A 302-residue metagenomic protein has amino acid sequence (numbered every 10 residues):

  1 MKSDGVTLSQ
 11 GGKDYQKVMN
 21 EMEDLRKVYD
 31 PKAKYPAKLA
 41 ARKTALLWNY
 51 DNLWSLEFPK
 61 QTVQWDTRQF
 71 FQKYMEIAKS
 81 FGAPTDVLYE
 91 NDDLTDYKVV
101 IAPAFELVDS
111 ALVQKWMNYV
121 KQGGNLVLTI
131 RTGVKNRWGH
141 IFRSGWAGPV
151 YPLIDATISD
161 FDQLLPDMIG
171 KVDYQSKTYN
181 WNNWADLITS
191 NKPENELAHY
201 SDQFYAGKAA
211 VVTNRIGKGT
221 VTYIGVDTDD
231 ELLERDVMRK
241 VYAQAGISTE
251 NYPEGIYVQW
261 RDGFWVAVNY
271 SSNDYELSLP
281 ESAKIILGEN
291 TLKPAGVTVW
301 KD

Functional and structural regions predicted by a protein language model:
M1, K79, V120-K121: Anion (oxyanion) recognition and catalysis
M1-K73, D160-L165, I169-N182, L197-S201 (+2 more regions): Hydrophobic targeting/anchoring helices
V6-L8, D86-V87, V127-L128: Short hydrophobic alpha-helical runs that function as membrane-insertion/retention elements
A37-A41, L94, K121, R215-I216: Extracellular/periplasmic catalytic domains that process cell-envelope and extracellular macromolecules
Y74-L94: A short, well-structured beta->alpha microelement
F81-T85, D96-K98, Q122-L126, G219: Loop/turn elements at helix/coil->beta-strand transitions in domains of secreted/extracellular proteins
D92-E106: Active-site and adjacent substrate-binding regions of carbohydrate-active enzymes
A104-D302: A conserved amphipathic helix/loop scaffold that creates a polar/acidic microenvironment used either to coordinate
